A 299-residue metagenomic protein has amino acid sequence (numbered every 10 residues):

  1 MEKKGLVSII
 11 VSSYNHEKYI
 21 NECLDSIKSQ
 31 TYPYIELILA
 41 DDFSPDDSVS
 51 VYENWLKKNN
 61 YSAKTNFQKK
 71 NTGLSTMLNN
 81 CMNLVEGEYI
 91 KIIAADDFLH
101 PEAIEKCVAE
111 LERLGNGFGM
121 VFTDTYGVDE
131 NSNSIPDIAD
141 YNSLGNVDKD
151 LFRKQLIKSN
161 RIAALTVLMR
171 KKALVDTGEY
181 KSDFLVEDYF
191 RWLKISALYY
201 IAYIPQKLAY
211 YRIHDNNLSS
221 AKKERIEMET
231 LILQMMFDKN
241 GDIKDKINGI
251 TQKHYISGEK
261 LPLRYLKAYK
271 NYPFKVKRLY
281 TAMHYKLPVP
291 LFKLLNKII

Functional and structural regions predicted by a protein language model:
M1-K28: N-proximal low-complexity "stem/linker" segments adjacent to membrane-targeting elements
K4, I157, R161, F190 (+2 more regions): C-terminal subregions of glycosyltransferases and related glycan-biosynthesis enzymes
N21, D46-W55, T76, F98 (+1 more regions): Acidic helix N-cap motif at the loop->helix transition within catalytic regions of sugar-transfer enzymes
S26, D41-S50, K70, A94: A conserved acidic beta->alpha catalytic loop
T65-V85, K106: Glycine-rich, basic loop-to-helix element that forms the pyrophosphate-binding segment of sugar-nucleotide handling
N83, N142-E229: Conserved nucleotide-sugar donor-binding catalytic segment
I90: Short aromatic/hydrophobic "clamp" motif used to bind/position activated sugar donors
E102-P136: Conserved donor NDP-sugar-binding/catalytic core segment of glycosyltransferases
